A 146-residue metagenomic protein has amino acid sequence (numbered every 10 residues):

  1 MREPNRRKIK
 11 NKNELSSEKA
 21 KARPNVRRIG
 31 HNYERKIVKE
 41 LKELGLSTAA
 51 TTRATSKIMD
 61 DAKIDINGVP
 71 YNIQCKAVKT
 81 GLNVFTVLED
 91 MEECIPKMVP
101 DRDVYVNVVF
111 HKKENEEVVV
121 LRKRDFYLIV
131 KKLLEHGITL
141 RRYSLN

Functional and structural regions predicted by a protein language model:
M1-N146: Catalytic phosphate/metal-binding cores of nucleic-acid and nucleotide-processing enzymes, i.e., regions that mediate
